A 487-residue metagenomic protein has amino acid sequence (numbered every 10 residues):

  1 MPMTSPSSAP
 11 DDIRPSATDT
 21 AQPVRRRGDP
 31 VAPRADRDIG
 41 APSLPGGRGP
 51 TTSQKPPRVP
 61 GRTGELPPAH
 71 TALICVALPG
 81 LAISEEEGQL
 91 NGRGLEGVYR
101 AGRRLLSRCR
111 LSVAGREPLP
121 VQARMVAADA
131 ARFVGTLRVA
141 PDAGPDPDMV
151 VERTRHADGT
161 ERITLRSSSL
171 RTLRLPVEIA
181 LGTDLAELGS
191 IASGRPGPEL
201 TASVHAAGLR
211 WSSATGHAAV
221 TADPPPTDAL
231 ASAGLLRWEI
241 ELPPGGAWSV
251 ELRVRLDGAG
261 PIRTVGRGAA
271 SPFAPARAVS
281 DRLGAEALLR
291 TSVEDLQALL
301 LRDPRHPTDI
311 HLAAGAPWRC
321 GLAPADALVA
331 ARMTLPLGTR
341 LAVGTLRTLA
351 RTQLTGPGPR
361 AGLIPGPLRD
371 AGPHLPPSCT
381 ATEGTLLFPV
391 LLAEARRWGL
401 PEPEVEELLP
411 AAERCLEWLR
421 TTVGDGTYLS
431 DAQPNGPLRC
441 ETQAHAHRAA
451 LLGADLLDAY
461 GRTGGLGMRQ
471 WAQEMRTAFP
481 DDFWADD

Functional and structural regions predicted by a protein language model:
M1-V293, D309-I310, A316-D326, R332-R340 (+3 more regions): Terminal accessory carbohydrate-recognition/targeting modules of carbohydrate-active enzymes
A127, A180-T183, D257, R347-T352 (+2 more regions): Amphipathic alpha-helical scaffolding segments
L209, L392-A395, A450-G453, L457: The core hydrophobic/aromatic register in alpha-helical repeat solenoids, strongest for pentatricopeptide repeats
L283-R302, L346-P359, P480: An acidic intrinsically disordered interaction segment
L300-P317, T355-H374, R420-N435, D481-D487: Glycine- and aromatic-rich loop/turn segments at beta-sheet edges
C320-G426, C440-Q443, H447: Aromatic-rich carbohydrate-recognition surfaces in CAZymes
G426-A432, G436-R439, H445-D487: Catalytic cores of carbohydrate-active enzymes
